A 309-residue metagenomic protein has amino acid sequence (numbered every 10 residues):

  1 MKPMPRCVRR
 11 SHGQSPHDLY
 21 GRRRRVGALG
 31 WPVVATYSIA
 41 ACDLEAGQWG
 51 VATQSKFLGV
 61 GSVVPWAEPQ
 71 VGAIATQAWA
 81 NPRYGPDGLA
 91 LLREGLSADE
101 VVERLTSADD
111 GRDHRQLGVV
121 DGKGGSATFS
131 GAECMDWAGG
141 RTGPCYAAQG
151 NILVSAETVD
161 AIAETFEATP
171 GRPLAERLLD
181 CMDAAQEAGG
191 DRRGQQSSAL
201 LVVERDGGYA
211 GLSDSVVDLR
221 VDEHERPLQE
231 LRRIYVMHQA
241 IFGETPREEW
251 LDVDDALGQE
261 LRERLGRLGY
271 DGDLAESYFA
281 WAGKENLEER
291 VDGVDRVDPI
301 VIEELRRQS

Functional and structural regions predicted by a protein language model:
M1-M4: Methionine residue identity
H12-Y20: Low-complexity, intrinsically disordered or signal/transmembrane-proximal segments
R23-R25: Short, compositionally biased segments
G27-D255: N-terminal nucleophile
W31, S38, P299, E303-R306: Generic N-terminal segment detector
E249-G293, E304-S309: A short amphipathic alpha-helical interaction element
D295-V297: Short glycine/proline-centered loop/turn elements that form peptide/ligand docking sites
